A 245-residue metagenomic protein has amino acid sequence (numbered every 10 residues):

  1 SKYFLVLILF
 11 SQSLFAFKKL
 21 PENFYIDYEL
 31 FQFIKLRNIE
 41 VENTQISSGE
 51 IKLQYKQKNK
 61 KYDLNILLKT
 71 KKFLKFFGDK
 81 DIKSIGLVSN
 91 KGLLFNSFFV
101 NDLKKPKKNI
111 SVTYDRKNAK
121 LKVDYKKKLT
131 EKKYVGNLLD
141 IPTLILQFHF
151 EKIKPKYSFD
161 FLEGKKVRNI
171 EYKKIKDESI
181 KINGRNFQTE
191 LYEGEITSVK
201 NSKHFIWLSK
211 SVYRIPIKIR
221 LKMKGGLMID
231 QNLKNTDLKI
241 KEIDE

Functional and structural regions predicted by a protein language model:
S1-K2, A16: Absolute protein N-terminus
Y3-Q12: Sec-dependent N-terminal signal peptides
L7, A119, K128, I141-L144 (+3 more regions): A generic signature of intrinsically disordered, low-complexity regions enriched in glycine/proline and charged/polar
F17-Y114, I153-E245: Acidic, serine/threonine-rich low-complexity disordered tracts
K104-L146: Hydrophobic, well-structured mid-protein blocks that either form specific transmembrane helices
I145-K154: Short, polar/charged, low-complexity connector loops/linkers at domain or secondary-structure junctions
